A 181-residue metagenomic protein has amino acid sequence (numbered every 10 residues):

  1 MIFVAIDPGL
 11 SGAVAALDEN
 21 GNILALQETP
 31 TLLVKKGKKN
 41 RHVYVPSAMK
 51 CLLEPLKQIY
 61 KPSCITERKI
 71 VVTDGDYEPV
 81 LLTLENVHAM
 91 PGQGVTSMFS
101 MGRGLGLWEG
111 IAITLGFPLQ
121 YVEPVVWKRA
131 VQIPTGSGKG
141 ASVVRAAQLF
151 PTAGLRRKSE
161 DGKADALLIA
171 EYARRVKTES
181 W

Functional and structural regions predicted by a protein language model:
M1-W181: Phosphate- and other anionic-substrate recognition elements at nucleic-acid/protein interfaces
